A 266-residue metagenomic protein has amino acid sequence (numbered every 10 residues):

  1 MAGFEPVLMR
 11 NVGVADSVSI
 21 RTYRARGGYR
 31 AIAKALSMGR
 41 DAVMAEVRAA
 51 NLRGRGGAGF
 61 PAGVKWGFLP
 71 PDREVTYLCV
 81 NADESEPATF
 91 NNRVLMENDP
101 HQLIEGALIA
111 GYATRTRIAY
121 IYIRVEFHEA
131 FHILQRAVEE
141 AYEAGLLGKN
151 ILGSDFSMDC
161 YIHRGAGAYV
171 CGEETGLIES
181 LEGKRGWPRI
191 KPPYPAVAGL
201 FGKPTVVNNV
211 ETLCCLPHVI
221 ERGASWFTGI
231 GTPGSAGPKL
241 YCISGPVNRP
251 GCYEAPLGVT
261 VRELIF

Functional and structural regions predicted by a protein language model:
M1-A50, T116-I121, G237: Iron-sulfur (Fe-S) cluster-binding modules
A2-G3, I118-E139, C160: Terminal amphipathic helices with adjacent charged low-complexity linkers/tails
Y23-G28, N81-N92, P195-L200, C242-V247: Gly-rich Lys/Arg/Thr-decorated short loops/hinges at beta-loop-alpha junctions or inter-strand turns that position
A49-L69, A110, G167-E179, G183-K184: Conserved phosphate/anionic-ligand binding catalytic regions in large, soluble enzymes, centered on
C79, D83-N98, T114-R117, Y122 (+1 more regions): A structural-propensity feature for long, helix-poor, extended segments
D99-A113: Histidine-anchored nucleotide/phosphate-binding helix
G106-A110, L257-F266: Short amphipathic, charge-patterned alpha-helical segments
F131-L257: Hydrophobic alpha-helical positions that pack around
